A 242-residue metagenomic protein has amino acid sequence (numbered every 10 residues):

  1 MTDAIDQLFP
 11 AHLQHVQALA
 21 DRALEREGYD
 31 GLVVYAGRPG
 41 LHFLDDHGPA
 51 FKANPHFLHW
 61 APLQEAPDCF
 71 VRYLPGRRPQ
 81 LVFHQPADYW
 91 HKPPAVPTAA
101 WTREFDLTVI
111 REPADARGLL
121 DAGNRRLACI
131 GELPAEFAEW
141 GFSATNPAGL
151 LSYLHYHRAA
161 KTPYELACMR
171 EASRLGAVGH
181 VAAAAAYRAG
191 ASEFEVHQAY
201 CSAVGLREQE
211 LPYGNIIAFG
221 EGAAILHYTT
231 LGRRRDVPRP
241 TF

Functional and structural regions predicted by a protein language model:
M1-V178: A composition/biophysics-driven feature that prefers long, compositionally simple stretches
D6, P10, A159, A186-G190 (+1 more regions): Hydrophobic alpha-helical scaffolding
D45-K52, L151, S192-F242: Short catalytic-site patches enriched in acidic/histidine residues that coordinate or position cofactors/metals
D68-F70, G190, P240: Glycine-centered loop/turn motifs
K161-Y213: Active-site pocket-lining segments that scaffold enzyme catalytic pockets across diverse folds
